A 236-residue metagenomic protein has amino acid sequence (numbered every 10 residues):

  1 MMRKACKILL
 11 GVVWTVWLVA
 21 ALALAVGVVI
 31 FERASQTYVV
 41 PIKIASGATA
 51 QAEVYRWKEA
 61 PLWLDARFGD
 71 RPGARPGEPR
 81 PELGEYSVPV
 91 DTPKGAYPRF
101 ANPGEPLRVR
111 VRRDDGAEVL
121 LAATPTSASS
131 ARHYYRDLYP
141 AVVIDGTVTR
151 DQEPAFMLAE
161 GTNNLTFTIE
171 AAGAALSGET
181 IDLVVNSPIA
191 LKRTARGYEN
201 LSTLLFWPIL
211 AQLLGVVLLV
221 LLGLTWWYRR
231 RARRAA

Functional and structural regions predicted by a protein language model:
K7-V28: Hydrophobic membrane-insertion alpha-helices, especially the h-region of bacterial N-terminal signal peptides
V26-T49, I181-S187, L191: Alpha-helical transmembrane signal-anchor/signal-peptide segments
I30-E32, A101-L158: Extended, solvent-exposed segments with strong compositional bias
A48-P76: Short extracytoplasmic
R56-R67, P154-E179: Noncatalytic modules at the cell exterior or secretory-pathway interfaces, chiefly beta-strand-rich lectin/adhesion
R75-S127, I181-S187: Extended low-complexity, serine/threonine- and proline-enriched intrinsically disordered segments
L176-A211: Short, aromatic-rich amphipathic segments at membrane interfaces that lie adjacent to a transmembrane helix or signal
N200-A236: Juxtamembrane interface at the cytosolic side of transmembrane helices
